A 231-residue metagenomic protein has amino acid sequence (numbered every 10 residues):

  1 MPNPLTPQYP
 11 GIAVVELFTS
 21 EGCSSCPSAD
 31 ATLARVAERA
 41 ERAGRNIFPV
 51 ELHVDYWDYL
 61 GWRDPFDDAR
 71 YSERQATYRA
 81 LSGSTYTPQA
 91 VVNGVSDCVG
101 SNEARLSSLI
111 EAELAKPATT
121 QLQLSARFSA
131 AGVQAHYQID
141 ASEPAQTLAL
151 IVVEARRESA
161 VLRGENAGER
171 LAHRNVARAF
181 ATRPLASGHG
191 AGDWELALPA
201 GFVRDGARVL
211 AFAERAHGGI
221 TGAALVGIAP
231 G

Functional and structural regions predicted by a protein language model:
P2-T6, A29: N-terminal cysteine/histidine-rich coordination modules
Y9-S24, V50: Short active-site neighborhood of thiol/selenol oxidoreductases, capturing the structured segment around
P10-I12, G44, T87, A145: Extracytoplasmic
S20-S24, T32, V54-Y59, S96-V99: Solvent-exposed loop/turn segments at secondary-structure junctions within structured extracellular/periplasmic domains
S25-E41: Typically the conserved alpha-helix immediately C-terminal to a functionally engaged Cys/Sec in thioredoxin-like
A43-S72: Thiol-based oxidoreductase modules, predominantly thioredoxin-like and allied folds used for disulfide exchange
R63-T87, V91-G231: Short, conserved sequence motifs used for protein processing/export or organelle targeting and for catalysis
